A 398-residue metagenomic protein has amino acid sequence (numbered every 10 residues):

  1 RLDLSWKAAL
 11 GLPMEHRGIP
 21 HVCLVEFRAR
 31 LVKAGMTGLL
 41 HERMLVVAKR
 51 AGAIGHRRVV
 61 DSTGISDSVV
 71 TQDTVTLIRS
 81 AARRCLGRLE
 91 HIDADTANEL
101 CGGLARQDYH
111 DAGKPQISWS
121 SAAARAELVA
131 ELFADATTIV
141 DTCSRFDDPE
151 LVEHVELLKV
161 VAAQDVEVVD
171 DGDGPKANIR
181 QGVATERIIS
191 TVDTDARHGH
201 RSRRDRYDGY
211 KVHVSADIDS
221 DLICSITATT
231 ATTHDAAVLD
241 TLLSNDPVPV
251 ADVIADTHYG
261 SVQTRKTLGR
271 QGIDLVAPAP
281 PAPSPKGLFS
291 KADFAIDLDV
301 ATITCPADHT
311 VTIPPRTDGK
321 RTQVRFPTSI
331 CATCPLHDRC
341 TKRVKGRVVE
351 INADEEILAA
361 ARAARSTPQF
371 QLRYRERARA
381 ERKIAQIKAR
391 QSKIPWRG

Functional and structural regions predicted by a protein language model:
R1-L4, L10-E15: Short, Lys/Arg-enriched phosphate-binding patches
L2-W6, V47-R50: A short structural micro-motif
L12-G398: Anion-binding and metal-coordination hotspots
